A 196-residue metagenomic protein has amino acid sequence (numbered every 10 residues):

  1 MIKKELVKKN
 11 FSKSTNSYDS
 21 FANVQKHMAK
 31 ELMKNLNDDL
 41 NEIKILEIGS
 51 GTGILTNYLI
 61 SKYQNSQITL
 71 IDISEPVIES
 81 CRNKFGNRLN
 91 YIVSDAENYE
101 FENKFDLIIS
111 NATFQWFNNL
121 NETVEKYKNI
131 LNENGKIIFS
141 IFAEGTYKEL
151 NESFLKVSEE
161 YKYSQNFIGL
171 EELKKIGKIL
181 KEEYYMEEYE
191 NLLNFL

Functional and structural regions predicted by a protein language model:
M1-N16: N-terminal, positively charged/glycine-rich alpha-helical extensions of SAM-dependent methyltransferases
N23-N41: Conserved alpha-helix/loop element of class I SAM-dependent methyltransferases that forms part of the SAM/SAH-binding
M33, N57-I60, V124-K128: A structural alpha-helix within SAM-dependent methyltransferase catalytic domains
L46-Y99: Class I SAM-dependent methyltransferase SAM/SAH-binding core
E97-I108: A short acidic, Gly/Pro-enriched loop at the edge of an enzyme's catalytic core that lines a small-molecule cofactor
L107-L120: A short SAM/SAH-binding and catalytic strip from SAM-dependent methyltransferases
N121-K136: A short glycine-rich, Lys/Arg-flanked "PGG" loop and its adjoining helix->strand segment in the class I
K136-L193: Conserved catalytic/acceptor-binding region of the Class I
